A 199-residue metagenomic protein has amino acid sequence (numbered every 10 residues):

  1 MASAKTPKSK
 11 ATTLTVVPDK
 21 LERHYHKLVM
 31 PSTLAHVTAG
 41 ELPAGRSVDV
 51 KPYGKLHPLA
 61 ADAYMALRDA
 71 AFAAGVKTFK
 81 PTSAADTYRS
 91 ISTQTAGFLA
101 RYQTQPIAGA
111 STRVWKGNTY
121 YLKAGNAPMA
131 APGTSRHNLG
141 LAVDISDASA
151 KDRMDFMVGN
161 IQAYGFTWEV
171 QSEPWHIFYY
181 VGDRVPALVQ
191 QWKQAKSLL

Functional and structural regions predicted by a protein language model:
T6-L199: Cell-envelope/glycan interface and biosynthesis
